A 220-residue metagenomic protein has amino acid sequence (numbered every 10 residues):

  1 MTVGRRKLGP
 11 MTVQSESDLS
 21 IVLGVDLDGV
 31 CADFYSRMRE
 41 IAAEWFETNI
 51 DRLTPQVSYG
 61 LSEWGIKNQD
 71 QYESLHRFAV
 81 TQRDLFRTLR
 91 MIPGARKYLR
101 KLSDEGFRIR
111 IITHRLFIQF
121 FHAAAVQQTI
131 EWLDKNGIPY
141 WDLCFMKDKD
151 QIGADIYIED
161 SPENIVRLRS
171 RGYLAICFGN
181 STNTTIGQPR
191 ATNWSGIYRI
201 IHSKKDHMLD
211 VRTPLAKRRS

Functional and structural regions predicted by a protein language model:
T2-Q71: Active-site neighborhood of HAD-like aspartate-dependent phosphohydrolases
L8, P139, P162-S220: Asp-based, Mg2+/Mn2+-dependent phosphohydrolase catalytic module
I50, G60-K97: Metal-dependent phosphoesterase signature
T54-V57, R110-F120, V126-Q151: A short, structured active-site edge motif that brings together acidic residues
F86-M91, A95-V126: Substrate-recognition element of Asp-dependent hydrolases with the DxDx(T/V) motif
R100-D104, D134, R169: Anion (oxyanion) recognition and catalysis
L143-R169: Conserved Lys-Pro-Asp/Glu-containing loop-to-beta segment of HAD-superfamily phosphomonoesterases, centered on
